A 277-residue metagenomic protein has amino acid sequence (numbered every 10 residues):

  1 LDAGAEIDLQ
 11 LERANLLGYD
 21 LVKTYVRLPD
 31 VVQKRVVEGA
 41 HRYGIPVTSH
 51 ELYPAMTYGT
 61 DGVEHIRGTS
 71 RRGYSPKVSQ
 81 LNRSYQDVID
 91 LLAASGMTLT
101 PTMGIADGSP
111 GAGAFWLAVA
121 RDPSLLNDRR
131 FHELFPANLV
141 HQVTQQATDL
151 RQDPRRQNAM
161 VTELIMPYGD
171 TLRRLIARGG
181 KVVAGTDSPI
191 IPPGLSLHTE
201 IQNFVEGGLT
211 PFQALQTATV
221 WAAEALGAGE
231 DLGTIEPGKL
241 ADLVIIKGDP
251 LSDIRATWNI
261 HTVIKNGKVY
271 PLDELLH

Functional and structural regions predicted by a protein language model:
L1-E6: Active-site mouth loops of central-metabolism enzymes
Q10-L28, Y74-G207: Active-site neighborhoods of metal-dependent hydrolases
G18, A40, V63, L99 (+7 more regions): Divalent metal-coordination and catalytic microenvironments
G18, A55-V78, N203-A214: Structural recognition of alpha->loop->beta junctions
K23, G62-R67, T100, I245: Conserved beta-strand positions in the central sheet of alpha/beta enzyme cores
Q33-G44, A93, I176-A177: Surface-exposed amphipathic alpha-helices with a cationic face
P192-L195, T210-L215, E224-I260: Acidic, glycine-enriched loop/beta-strand segments at the rims of small-molecule binding/catalytic pockets
V263: Short aromatic-centered micro-motifs
